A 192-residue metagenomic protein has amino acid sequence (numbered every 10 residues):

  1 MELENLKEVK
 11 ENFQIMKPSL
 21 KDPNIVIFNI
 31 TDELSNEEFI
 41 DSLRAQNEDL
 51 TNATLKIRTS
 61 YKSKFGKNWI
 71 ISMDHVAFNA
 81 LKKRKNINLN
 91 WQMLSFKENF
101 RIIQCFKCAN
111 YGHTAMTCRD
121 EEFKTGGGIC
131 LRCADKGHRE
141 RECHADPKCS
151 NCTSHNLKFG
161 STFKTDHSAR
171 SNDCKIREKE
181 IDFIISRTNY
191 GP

Functional and structural regions predicted by a protein language model:
M1-P192: Solvent-exposed, positively charged interaction surfaces of folded domains, especially nucleic-acid-binding interfaces
